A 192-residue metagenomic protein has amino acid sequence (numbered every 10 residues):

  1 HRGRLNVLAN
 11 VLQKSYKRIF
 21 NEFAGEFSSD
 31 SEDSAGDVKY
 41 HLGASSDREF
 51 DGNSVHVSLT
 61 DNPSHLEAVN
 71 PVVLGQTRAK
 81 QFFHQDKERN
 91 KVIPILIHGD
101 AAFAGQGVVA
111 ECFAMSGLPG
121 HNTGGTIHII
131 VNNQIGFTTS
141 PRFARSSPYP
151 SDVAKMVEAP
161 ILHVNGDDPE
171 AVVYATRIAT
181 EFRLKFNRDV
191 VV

Functional and structural regions predicted by a protein language model:
H1-I95, A101-V109, F113-T126, N132-R142 (+4 more regions): Conserved internal helical-beta-strand scaffold that buttresses enzyme catalytic cores
H98-G99, I130-N133, N165-D168, T176: Active-site proximal loops enriched in glycine and acidic residues that flank catalytic Cys/His/Asp and coordinate
L118, V153, F182: Hydrophobic/aromatic ligand-binding patch that stacks against planar heteroaromatic rings of cofactors or nucleotides
Y149-A175: Conserved thiamine diphosphate
A171-V192: Structural signature of the thiamine diphosphate
